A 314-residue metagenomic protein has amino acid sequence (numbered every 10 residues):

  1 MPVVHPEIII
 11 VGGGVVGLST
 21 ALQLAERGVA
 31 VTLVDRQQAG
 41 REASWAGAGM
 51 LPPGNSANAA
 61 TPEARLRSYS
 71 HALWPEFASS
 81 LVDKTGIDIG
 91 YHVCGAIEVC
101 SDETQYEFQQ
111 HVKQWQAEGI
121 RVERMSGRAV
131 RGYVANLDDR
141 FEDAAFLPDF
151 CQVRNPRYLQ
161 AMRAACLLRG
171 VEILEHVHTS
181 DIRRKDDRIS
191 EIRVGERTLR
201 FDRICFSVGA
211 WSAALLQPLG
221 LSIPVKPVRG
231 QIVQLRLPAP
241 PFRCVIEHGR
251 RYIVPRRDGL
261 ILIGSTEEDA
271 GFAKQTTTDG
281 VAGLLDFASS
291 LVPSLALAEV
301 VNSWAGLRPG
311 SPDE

Functional and structural regions predicted by a protein language model:
P6-L33: N-terminal Rossmann-like FAD-binding beta1-loop-alpha1 element of flavoenzymes
V16, A39, W211: Conserved Rossmann-like nucleotide-cofactor binding loop
L22-R27, R36, G49-L51, N55 (+4 more regions): Active-site substrate-recognition segment that forms the wall of the catalytic cavity or substrate channel
R27, E118, A165, R169: Conserved dinucleotide-binding and phosphotransfer motif residues
D35, S126-G127, E175-V177, V301-W304: Short loop/edge segments at beta-strand edges and connector loops that shape dinucleotide/nucleotide cofactor-binding
G49-Y133, R250, A288: Dinucleotide-binding Rossmann-like beta1-alpha1 core, especially the glycine-rich loop that anchors the ADP
R65, E98-E107, F146-A164, Q275-D279: Short beta-strand to alpha-helix junction loop
A145-R203, A213: Helical element adjacent to the flavin cofactor pocket in flavoenzyme catalytic cores
